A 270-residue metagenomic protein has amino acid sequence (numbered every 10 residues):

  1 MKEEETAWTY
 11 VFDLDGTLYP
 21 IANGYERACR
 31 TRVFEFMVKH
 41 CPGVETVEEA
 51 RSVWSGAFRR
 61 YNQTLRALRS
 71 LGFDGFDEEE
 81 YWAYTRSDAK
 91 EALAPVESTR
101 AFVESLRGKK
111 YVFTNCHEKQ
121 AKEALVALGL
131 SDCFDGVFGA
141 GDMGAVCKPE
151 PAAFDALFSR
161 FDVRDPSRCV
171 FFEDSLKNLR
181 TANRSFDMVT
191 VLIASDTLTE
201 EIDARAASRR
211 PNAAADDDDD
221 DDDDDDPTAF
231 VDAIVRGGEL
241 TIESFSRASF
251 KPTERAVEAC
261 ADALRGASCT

Functional and structural regions predicted by a protein language model:
M1-A7, E104, H117-T270: Asp-based, Mg2+/Mn2+-dependent phosphohydrolase catalytic module
E3-E97, H117-K119: N-terminal helical cap/lid subdomain that shapes the substrate entry/recognition surface in HAD-like hydrolases
A22, D88, K110, D142-M143 (+1 more regions): Generic anion/oxyanion-binding catalytic loop in active/binding sites
R66, A101, A152: Active-site phosphate/pyrophosphate-handling residues
E97-S98, K177: Short, well-structured alpha-helical interface segments that form or flank functional binding sites
S98-R107: Catalytic-core regions built around general acid/base machinery
K109-Y111, V189: Proline-centered loop/turn at the N-terminus of a beta-strand
T114: Conserved phosphate-coupling serine/threonine residues in phosphotransfer and NTP-handling enzymes
